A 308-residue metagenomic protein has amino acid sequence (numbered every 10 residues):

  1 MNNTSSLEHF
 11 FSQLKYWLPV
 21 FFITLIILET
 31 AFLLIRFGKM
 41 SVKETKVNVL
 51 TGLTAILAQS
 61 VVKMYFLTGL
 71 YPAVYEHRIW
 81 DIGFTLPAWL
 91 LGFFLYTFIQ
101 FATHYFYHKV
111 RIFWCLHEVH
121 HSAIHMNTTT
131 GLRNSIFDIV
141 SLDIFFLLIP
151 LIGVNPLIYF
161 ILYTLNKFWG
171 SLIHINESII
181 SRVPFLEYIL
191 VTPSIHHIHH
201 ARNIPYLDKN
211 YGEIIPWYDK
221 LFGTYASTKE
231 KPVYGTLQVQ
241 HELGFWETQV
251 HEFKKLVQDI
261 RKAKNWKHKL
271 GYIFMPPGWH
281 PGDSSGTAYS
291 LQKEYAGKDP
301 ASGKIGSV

Functional and structural regions predicted by a protein language model:
M1-N2, F98: Short, small/hydrophobic-residue-rich motifs at membrane-helix boundaries and re-entrant hairpins of integral membrane
N2-E8, S12-K15, H125-T129, L172-V308: Cytosolic/stromal cytosol-facing helical appendages immediately following the last transmembrane segment
N2-T24, V42-S60: Alpha-helical transmembrane segments in multi-pass membrane proteins
F21-A31, T97-F98: Central hydrophobic cores of alpha-helical transmembrane segments in multi-pass inner-membrane proteins across all
I23-T24, A55-T68, K264, G297-V308: Alpha-helical membrane-anchoring segments
L25, E29, V49, H104 (+1 more regions): Residue-level signal for inorganic ion chemistry
I27-V47: Membrane-interface helix-loop junction between the first two transmembrane segments
L53-Y65, G69, R78, I82-Q238: Membrane-embedded catalytic scaffold of the fatty acid hydroxylase/desaturase
